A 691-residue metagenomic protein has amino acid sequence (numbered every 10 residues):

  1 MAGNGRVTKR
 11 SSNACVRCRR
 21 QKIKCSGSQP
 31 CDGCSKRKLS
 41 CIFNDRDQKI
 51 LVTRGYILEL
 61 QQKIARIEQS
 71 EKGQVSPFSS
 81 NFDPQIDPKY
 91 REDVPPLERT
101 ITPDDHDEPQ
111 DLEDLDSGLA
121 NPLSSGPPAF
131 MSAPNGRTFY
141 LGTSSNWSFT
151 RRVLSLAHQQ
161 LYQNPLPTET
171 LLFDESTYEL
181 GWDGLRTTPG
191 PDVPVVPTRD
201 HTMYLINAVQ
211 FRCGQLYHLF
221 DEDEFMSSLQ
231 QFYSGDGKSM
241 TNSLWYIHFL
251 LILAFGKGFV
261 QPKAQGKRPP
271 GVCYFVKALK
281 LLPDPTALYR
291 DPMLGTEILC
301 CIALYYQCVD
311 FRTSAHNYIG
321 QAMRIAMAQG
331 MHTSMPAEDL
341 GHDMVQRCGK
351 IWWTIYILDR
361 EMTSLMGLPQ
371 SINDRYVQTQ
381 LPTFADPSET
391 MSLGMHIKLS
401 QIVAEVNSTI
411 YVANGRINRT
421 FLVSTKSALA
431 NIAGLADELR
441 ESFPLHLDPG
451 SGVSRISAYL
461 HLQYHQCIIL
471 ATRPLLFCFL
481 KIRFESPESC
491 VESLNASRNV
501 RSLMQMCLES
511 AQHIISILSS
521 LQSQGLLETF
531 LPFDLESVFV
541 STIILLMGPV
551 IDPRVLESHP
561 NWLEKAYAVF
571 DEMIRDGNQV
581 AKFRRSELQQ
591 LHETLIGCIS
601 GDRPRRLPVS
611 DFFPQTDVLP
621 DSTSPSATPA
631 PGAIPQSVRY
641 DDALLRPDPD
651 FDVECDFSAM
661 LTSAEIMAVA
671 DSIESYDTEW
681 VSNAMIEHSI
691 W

Functional and structural regions predicted by a protein language model:
M1-Y217, S239-F249, L253, Q265 (+1 more regions): Intrinsic, low-complexity transcriptional activation domains
I64, E71-Q74, F78, M362 (+4 more regions): Leucine-rich amphipathic alpha-helices with coiled-coil/heptad-repeat character
E68, S144-N146, R152-L161, P165-L294 (+9 more regions): C-terminal transcriptional activation/regulatory domains of eukaryotic transcription factors
Q69, A208-L216, K263, L304-T379 (+5 more regions): Acidic/serine-rich, low-complexity amphipathic helices located in mid- to C-terminal regulatory regions
N121-P122, S148, F613-W691: Intrinsically disordered, low-complexity transcriptional activation domains
L251, P269-C301, N317-P336, T354 (+3 more regions): Long, amphipathic alpha-helical regulatory blocks in the mid-to-C-terminal portion of eukaryotic proteins
I372-A430, E441, P449, P604-D617: Acidic/Ser/Thr-rich, low-complexity mid-to-C-terminal regulatory regions of eukaryotic proteins
V569-T623: Eukaryote-biased recognition of C-terminal alpha-helical segments
